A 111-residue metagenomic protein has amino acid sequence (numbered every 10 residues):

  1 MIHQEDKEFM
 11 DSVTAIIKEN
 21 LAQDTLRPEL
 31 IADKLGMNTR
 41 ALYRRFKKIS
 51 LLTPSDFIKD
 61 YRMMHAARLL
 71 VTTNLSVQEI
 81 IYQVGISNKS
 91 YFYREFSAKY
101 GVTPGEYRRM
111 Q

Functional and structural regions predicted by a protein language model:
M1-D11, E19, D33, K48-D56 (+1 more regions): Short, Lys/Arg-enriched, Trp-marked, Pro/Gly-tolerant hinge/linker segments that flank
Q4-K7, L26, R40, L75: Conserved catalytic/ATP-binding subdomain
T14-L26, F46, S50, A67-S76 (+2 more regions): Basic, amphipathic alpha-helical hairpins
E29-M37, L42, F46, I80-S87 (+2 more regions): Append "Primarily bacterial transcriptional regulators
K48-S87, R109-Q111: Terminal helix-turn-helix DNA-binding modules in bacterial transcription factors
R94-Q111: …primarily DNA-binding HTH/wHTH and HhH modules…
